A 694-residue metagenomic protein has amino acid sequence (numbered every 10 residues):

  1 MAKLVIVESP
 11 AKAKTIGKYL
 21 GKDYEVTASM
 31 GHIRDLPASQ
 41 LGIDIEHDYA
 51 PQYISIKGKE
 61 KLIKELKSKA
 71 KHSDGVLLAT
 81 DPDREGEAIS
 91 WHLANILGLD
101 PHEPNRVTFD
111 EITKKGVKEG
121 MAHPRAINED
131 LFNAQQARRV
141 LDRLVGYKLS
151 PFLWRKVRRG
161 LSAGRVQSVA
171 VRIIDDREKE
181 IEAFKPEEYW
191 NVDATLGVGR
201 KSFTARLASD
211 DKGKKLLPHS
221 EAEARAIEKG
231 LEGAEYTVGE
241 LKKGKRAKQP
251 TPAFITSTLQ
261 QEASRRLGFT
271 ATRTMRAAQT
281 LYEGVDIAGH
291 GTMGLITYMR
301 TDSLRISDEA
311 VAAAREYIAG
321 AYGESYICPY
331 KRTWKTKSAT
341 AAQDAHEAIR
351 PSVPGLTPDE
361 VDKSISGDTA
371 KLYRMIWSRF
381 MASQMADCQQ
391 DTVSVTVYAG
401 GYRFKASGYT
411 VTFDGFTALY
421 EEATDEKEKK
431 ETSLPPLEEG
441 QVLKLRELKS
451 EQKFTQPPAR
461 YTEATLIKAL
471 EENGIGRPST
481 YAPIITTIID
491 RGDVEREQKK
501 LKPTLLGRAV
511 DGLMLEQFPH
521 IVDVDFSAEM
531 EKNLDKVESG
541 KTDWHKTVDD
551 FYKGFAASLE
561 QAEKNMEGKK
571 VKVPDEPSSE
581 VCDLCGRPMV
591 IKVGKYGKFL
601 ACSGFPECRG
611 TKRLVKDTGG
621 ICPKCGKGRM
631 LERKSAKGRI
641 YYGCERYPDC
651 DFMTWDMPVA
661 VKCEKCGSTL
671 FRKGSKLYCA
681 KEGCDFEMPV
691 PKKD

Functional and structural regions predicted by a protein language model:
M1-R139, K148, S209, P218-E221 (+2 more regions): Intrinsically disordered, low-complexity regulatory segments
A2-K3, T15, S150, G160 (+3 more regions): Basic, low-complexity terminal or inter-domain segments flanking catalytic cores
K14-P37, S168-K215, S383-T432, P588: Structured, non-catalytic alpha/beta "coupling" segments that mediate domain-domain communication and provide generic
I112-A194, K243-G244: C-terminal or mid-to-C-terminal helical accessory/interaction module adjacent to the motor/catalytic core
K215-P252: Metal- or metallocofactor-binding catalytic centers and their adjacent structured scaffolds across diverse enzyme
V238-L241, P250-A263, H290-M299, P457-A469: Short acidic, hydrophobic short linear motifs in intrinsically disordered regions
M275-Q279, I485-T486: Short, hydrophobic-biased segments on the C-terminal half of alpha helices that form "recognition helices"
Y282-T297, R491-K500: A short, conserved structural fragment
